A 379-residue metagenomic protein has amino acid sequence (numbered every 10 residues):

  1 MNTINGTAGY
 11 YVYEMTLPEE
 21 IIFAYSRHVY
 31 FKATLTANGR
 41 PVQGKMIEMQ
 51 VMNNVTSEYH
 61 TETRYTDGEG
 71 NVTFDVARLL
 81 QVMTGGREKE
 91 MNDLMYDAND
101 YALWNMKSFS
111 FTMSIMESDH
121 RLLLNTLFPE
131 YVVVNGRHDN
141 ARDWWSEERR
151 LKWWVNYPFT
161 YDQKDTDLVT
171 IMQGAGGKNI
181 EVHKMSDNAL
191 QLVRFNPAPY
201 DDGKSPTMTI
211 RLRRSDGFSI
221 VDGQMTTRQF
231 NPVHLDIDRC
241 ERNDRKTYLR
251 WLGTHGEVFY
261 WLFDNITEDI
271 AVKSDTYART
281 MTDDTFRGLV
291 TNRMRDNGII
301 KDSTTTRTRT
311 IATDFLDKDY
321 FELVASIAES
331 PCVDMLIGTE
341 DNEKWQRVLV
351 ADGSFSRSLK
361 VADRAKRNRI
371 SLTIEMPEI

Functional and structural regions predicted by a protein language model:
M1-R239: Preference for solvent-exposed, low-hydrophobicity sequence contexts
N2, A8, H183-D187, P197-Y200 (+1 more regions): Extracellular/virion structural assembly segments
